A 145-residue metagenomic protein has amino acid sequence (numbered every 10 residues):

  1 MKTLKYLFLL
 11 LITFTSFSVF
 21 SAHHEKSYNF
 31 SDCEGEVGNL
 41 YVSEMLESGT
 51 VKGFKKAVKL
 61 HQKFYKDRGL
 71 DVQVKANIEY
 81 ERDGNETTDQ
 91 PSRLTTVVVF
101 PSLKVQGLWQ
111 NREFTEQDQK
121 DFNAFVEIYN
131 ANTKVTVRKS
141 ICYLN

Functional and structural regions predicted by a protein language model:
L4-T15: Sec-dependent N-terminal signal peptides
F8, N29-F30: N-terminal prepro-regions of secreted/extracellular proteins
F17-S21: Sec/Tat signal peptide C-region and signal peptidase I cleavage site
H23-N29, F64-K75, E86-R93, V97-C142: An amphipathic, aromatic/His-enriched active-site/gating alpha helix that lines ligand/cofactor pockets
C33-M45, G107: Acidic/histidine-rich, surface-exposed loop or edge segments in extracytoplasmic proteins
L46-K55: Short, surface-exposed ligand-recognition loops at beta-strand->loop->(often short) alpha-helix junctions that present
F54, V58-Y65: Alpha-helical segments in soluble extracytoplasmic regions
I78-G84: Thioredoxin-like thiol-disulfide oxidoreductase module
